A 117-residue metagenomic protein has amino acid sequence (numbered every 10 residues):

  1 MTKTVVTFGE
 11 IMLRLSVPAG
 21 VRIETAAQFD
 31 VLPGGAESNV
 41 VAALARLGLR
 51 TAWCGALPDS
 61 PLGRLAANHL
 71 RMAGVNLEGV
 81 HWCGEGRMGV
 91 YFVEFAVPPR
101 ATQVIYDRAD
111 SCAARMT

Functional and structural regions predicted by a protein language model:
M1-R22: Positively charged, low-complexity intrinsically disordered leader regions
I11, A36-E37, L57: Gly/Ser/Thr-rich beta-alpha loop segments that engage phosphate groups in nucleotides
R14-P18, L47, A73: Change "in soluble alpha/beta enzymes" to "in soluble alpha/beta proteins
G20-I23, A67-H69: Short, glycine/charged-enriched secondary-structure capping and boundary segments
E24-G34: Short pre-catalytic strand/loop immediately N-terminal to key active-site residues, enriched for Gly-Thr
L32, N39-R50: Alpha-helix C-terminal capping segments
G34, S38, R64-A67: Short, surface-exposed alpha-helical segments at coil->helix boundaries
R50-T117: Conserved N-terminal subdomain of the carbohydrate kinase-like
